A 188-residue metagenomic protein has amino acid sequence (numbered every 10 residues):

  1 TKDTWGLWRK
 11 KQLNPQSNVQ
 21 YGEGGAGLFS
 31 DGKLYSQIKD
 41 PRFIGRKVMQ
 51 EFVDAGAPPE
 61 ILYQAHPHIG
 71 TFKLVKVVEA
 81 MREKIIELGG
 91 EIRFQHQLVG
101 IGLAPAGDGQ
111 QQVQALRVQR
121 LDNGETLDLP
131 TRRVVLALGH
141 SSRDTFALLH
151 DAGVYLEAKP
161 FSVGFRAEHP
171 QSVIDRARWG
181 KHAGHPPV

Functional and structural regions predicted by a protein language model:
T1-F29, K33, Q37-E51, A55-V188: Residues forming the flavin
